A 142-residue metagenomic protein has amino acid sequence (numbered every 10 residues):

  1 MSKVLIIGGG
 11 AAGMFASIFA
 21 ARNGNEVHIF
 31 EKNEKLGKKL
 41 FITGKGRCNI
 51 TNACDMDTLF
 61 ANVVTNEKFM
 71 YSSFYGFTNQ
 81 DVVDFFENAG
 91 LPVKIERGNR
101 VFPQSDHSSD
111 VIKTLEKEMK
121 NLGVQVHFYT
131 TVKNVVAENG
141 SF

Functional and structural regions predicted by a protein language model:
M1, E96, Y129: Phosphate-coordination loops involved in phosphoryl transfer and adenosine-cofactor binding
S2-I29: N-terminal Rossmann-like FAD-binding beta1-loop-alpha1 element of flavoenzymes
V4-I7, V27, V111, G123-V124 (+1 more regions): Hydrophobic aliphatic residue packing
G8-G13, G37, G44-G46, Y129: Glycine-centered flexibility sites
A16, K39, A137: Short glycine-/acidic-enriched loop or helix-start segments at secondary-structure transitions that form or flank
K32-Q125: Conserved N-terminal/central alpha/beta ligand/cofactor-binding core
F128-S141: A conserved short coil-to-beta-strand element within the FAD-binding core of flavoproteins
